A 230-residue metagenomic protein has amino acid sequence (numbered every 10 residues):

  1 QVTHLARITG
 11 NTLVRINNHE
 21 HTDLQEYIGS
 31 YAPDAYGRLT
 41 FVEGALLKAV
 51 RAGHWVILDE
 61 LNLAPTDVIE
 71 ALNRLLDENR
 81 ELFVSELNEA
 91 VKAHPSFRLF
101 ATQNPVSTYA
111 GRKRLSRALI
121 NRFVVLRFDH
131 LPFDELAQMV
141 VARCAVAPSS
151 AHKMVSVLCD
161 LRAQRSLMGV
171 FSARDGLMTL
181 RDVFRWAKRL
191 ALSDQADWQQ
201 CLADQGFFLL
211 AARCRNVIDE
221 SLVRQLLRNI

Functional and structural regions predicted by a protein language model:
Q1-F171, L177, R181, R189-A196 (+2 more regions): AAA+ P-loop NTPase catalytic core and its hallmark functional loops
F184-I230: C-terminal alpha-helical "lid" subdomain
